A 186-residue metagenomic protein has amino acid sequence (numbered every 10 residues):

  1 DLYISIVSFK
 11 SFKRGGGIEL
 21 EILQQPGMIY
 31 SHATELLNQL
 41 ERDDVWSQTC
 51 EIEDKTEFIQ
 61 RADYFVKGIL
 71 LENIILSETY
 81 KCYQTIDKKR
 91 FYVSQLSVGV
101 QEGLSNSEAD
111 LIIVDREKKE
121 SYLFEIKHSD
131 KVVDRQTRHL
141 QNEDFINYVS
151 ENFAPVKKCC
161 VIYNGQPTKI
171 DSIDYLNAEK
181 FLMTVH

Functional and structural regions predicted by a protein language model:
D1-A109, I113: Accessory nucleic acid-recognition modules appended to NTPase machines
I75, T79, A109-V133: Conserved catalytic cores of phosphodiester-cleaving nucleases, focusing on short active-site segments
Q84-T85, E143-P155: Arginine/glycine-rich "motif VI" loop of SF2 helicases in the C-terminal RecA-like domain
G103-N106, L123, D130-E143: Active-site-adjacent loop/helix micro-motif of nuclease/hydrolase catalytic cores
G103-S107, D115-K119, E151-P155: A structural signal for short secondary-structure junctions
L123, C160-V161: Structural beta-sheet core signal
V161-H186: Domain-level recognition of nuclease-like catalytic cores that cleave nucleotide substrates
